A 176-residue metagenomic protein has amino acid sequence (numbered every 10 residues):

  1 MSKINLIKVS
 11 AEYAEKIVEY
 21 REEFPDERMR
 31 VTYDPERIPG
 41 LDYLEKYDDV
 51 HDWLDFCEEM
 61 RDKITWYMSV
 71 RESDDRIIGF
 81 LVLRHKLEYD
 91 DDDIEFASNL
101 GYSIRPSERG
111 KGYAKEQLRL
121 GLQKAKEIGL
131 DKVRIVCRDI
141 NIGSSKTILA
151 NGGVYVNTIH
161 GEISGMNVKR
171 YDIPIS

Functional and structural regions predicted by a protein language model:
M1-N99, P106, S164-S176: GNAT-family acyltransferases
A14, K111, I142: Loop/helix-junction capping segments adjacent to catalytic residues or to phosphate/diphosphate-binding pockets
K16, Q117, G143: Charged catalytic carboxylate motif
S69-V70, L130, I159-H160: Catalytic cores of nucleotide-sugar-dependent glycosyltransferases that transfer UDP/GDP/TDP-activated
Y102-I104, G110-E127, K146-A150: Conserved acetyl-CoA-binding loop-helix of GNAT-fold acetyltransferases
A125-V136: Conserved GNAT acetyl-CoA-binding A-motif
I135-S145: Conserved beta-strand-loop-alpha-helix junction that forms the acyl-donor binding cleft
V136-C137, G152-K169: Conserved catalytic-core motifs of GNAT/GCN5-like acyltransferases
